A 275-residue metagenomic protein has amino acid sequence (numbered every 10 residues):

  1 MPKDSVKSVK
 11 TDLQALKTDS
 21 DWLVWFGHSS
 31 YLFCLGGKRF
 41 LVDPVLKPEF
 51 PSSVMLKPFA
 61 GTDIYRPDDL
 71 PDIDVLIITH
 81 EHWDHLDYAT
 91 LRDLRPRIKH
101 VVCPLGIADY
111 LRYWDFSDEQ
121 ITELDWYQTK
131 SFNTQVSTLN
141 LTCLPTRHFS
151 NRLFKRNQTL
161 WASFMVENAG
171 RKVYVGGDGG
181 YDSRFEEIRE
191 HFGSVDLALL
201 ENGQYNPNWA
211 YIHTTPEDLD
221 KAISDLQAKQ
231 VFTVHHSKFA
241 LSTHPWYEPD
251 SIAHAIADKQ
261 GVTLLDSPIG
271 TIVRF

Functional and structural regions predicted by a protein language model:
P2-D19, P104-R171, S251-I272: Metallo-beta-lactamase
P2-K17, F26, S30, L35-I78 (+3 more regions): Pre-active-site segment of Zn-dependent metallo-hydrolases
W22-W25, F40-D43, L139-T146, K172-D178: Active-site-proximal beta-strand elements of phosphoester/diester hydrolases
F33, D43, H80, D87 (+6 more regions): Divalent metal-coordination and catalytic microenvironments
V42-D43, V101-V102, D118-W126, D196-E201: Short hydrophobic/aromatic-enriched beta-strand-loop microsegments
P44-L46, E81, T146-H148, G177-G179 (+2 more regions): Active-site metal-binding loops of divalent metal-dependent hydrolases
F50, L86, L111, N151 (+2 more regions): Glycine/Thr-rich phosphate-binding loops of Rossmann-like dinucleotide-binding domains
V75, H100-V102, G106-D109, D182-I269: Cap/insert and terminal regions of metallo-dependent hydrolase folds
